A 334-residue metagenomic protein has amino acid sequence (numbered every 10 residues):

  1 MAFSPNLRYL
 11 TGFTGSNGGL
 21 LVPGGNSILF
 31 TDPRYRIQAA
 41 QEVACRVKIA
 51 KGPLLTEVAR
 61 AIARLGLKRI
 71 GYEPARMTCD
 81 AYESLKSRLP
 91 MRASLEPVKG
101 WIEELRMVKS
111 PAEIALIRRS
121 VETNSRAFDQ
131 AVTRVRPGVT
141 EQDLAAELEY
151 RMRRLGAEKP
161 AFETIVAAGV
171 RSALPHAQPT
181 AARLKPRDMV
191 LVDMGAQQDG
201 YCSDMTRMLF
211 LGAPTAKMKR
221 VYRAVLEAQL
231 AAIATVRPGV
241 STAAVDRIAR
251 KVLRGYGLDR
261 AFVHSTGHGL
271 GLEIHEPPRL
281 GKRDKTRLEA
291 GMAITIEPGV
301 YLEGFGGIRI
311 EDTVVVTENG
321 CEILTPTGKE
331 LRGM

Functional and structural regions predicted by a protein language model:
M1-M334: Active-site neighborhoods and metal-handling regions in enzymes and metal-associated proteins
